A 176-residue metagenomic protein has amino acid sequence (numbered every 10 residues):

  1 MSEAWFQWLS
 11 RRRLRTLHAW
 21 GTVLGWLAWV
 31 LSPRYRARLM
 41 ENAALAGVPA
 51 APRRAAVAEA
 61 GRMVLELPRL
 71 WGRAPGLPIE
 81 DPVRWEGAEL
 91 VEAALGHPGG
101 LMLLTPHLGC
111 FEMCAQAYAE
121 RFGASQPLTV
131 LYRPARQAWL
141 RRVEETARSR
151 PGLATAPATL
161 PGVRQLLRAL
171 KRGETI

Functional and structural regions predicted by a protein language model:
M1-M102, L108-C110: Membrane-proximal helical "anchor" segments flanking the first transmembrane region of inner-membrane enzymes
G72-I176: Soluble catalytic domains of membrane acyltransferases
